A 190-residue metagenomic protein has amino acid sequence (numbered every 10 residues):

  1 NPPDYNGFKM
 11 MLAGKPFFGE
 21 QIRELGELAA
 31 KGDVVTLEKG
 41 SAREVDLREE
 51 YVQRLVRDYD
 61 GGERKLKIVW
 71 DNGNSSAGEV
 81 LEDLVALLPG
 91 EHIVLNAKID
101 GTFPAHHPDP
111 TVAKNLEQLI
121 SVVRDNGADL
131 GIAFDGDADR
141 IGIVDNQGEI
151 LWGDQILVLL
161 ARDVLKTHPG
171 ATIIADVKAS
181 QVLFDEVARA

Functional and structural regions predicted by a protein language model:
N1-L37, R64, Q118-A190: Replace "Mg2+/Mn2+-dependent" with "divalent metal-dependent
D4-N126: Gly/Ser/Thr-enriched, mixed-charge loops and adjacent short helices that form phosphate/oxyanion-binding elements
